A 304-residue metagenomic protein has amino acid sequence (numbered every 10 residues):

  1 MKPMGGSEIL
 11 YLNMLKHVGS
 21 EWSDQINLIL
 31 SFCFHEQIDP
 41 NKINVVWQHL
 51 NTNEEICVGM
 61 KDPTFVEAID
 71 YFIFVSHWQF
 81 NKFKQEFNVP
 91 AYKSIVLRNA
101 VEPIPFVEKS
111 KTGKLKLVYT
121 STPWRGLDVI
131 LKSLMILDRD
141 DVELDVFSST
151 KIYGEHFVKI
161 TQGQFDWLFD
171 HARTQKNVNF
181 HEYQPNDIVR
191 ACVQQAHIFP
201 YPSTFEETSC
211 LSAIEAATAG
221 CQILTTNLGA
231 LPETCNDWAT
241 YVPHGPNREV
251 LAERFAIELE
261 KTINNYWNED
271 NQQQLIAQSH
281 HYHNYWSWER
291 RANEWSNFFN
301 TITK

Functional and structural regions predicted by a protein language model:
G5-I9, P246, V250, W267-T303: A charged, aromatic-enriched C-terminal amphipathic alpha-helix characteristic of glycosyltransferases across folds
D70-K84, V89-F106: Donor nucleotide-sugar binding/catalytic pocket of nucleotide-sugar-dependent glycosyltransferases
S110-G126, L131-L134, D145: Conserved donor-binding/catalytic core segment of Leloir-type glycosyltransferases
V158-Q184: Nucleotide-activated donor-binding/catalytic signature segment of Leloir-type glycosyltransferases, i.e., the conserved
N186, A191-A196: Short alpha-helical donor nucleotide-sugar binding micro-motif in glycosyltransferases
Q194-T208: Acidic donor-binding loop of glycosyltransferase active sites
Q222-T225, P232: Short hydrophobic beta-strand element within catalytic cores of glycosyltransferases and related nucleotide-activated
P232-I263: Change "using UDP/GDP/dTDP sugars" to "using nucleotide sugars
